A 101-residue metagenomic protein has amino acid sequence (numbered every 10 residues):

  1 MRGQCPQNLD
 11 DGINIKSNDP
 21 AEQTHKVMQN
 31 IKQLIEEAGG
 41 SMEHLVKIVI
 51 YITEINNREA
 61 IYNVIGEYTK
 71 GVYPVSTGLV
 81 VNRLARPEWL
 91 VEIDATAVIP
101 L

Functional and structural regions predicted by a protein language model:
M1-L101: Short, polar/acidic, helix-capping and beta-turn segments at strand->helix junctions that line the mouths
